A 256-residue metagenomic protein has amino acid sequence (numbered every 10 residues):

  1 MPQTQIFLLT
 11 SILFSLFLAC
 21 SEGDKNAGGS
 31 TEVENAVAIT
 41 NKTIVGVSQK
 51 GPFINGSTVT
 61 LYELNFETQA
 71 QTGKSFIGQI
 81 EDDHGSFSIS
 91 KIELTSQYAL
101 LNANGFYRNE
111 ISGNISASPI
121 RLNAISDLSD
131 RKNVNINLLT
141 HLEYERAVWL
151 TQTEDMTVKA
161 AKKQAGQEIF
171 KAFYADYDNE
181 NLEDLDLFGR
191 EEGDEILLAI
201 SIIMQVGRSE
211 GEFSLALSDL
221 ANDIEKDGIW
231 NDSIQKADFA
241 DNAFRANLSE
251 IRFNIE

Functional and structural regions predicted by a protein language model:
M1-L8: Bacterial N-terminal signal peptides that target proteins for export
L9-F14: Hydrophobic helical h-region of N-terminal Sec-dependent signal peptides in bacterial secretory/periplasmic proteins
L16-A19: C-terminal motif of bacterial Sec signal peptides marking the signal peptidase cleavage site
G23-E256: Feature for extracytoplasmic/surface-facing segments of secreted or surface-associated proteins, emphasizing
